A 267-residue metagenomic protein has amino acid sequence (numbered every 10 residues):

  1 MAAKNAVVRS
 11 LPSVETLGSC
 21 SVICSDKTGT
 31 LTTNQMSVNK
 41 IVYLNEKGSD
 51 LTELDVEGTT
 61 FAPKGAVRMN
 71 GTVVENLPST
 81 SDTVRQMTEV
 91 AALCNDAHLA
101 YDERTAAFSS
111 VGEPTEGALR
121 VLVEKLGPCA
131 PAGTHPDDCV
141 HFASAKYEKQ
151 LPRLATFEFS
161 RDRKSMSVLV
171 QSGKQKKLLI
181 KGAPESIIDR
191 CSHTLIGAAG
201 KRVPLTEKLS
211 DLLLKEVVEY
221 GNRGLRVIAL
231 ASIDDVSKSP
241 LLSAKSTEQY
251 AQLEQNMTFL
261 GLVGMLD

Functional and structural regions predicted by a protein language model:
M1-D267: Conserved cytosolic headpiece of P-type ATPases
